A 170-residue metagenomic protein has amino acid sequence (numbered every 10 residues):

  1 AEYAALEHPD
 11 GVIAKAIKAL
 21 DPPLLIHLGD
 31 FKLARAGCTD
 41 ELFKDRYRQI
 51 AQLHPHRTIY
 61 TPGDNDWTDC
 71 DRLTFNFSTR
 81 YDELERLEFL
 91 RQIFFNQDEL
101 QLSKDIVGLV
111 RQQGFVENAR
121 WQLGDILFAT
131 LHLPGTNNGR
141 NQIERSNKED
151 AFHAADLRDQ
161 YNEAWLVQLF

Functional and structural regions predicted by a protein language model:
A1-E41: N-terminal active-site segment of His-dependent metallophosphoesterases
A4-P9, R158-L166: Phosphate/oxyanion-binding active-site loops and adjacent basic polyanion-contact surfaces
G11, K15, A19, R48 (+3 more regions): Solvent-exposed, polar/charged alpha-helical surfaces in well-ordered, non-transmembrane soluble domains, broadly
I13, L25-F31, F94, W121-L131 (+1 more regions): Generic hydrophobic secondary-structure signal
E41-Y161: Extended active-site neighborhood of metal-dependent phosphoesterases/phosphodiesterases
